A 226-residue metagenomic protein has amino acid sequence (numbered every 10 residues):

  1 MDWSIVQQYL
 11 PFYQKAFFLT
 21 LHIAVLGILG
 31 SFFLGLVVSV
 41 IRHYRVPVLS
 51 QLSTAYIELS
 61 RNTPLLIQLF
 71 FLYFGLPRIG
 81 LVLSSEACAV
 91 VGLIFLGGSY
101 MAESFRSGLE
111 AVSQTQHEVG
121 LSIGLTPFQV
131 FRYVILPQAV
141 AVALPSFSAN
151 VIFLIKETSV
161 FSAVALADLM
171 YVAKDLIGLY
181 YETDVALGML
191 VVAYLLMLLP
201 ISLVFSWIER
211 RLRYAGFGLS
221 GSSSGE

Functional and structural regions predicted by a protein language model:
M1-E226: Transmembrane alpha-helices and adjacent helix-loop boundaries
